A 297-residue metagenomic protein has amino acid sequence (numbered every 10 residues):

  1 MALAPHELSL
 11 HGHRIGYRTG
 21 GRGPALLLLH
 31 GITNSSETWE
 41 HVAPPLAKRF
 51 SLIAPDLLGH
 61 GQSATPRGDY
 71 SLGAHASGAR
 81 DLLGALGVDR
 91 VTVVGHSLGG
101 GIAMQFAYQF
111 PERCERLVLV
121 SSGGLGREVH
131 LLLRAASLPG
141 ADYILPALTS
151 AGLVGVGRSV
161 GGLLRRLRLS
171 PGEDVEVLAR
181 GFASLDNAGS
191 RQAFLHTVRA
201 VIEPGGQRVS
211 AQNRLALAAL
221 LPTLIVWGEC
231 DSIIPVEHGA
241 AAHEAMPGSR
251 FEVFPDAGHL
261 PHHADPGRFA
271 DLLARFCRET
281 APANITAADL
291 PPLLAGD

Functional and structural regions predicted by a protein language model:
H13-Q62: Conserved HGGG/HGGXW glycine-rich cap/lid loop of the alpha/beta-hydrolase fold
G20, I53-L98, H130, D271: Active-site loop/oxyanion-hole signature of alpha/beta-hydrolase fold enzymes
R22, E229-D231, D256-G258: Acidic beta-to-alpha connecting loop that harbors the catalytic carboxylate
S36-P44, Q62-T65, H96, R127-E128 (+3 more regions): Short N-terminal helix/helix-N-cap motif within the alpha/beta-hydrolase-1
I102-F106: Hydrolases whose catalytic domains are alpha/beta-hydrolase-1, hotdog thioesterase, or metallo-beta-lactamase-like
Y108, V118-S150: Flexible "cap/lid" loop of the alpha/beta hydrolase fold
N187-G239: Conserved serine/cysteine hydrolase catalytic core
S249-D297: Catalytic active-site module of serine/aspartate enzymes centered on a nucleophile-bearing elbow/loop
